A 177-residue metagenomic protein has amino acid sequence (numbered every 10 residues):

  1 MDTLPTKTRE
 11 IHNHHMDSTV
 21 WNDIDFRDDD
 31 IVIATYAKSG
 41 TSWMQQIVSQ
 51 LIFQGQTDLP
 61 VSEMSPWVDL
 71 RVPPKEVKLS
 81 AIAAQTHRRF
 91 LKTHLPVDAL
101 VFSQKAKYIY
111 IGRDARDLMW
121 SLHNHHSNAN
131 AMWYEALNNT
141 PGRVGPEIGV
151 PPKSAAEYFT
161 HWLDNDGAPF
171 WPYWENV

Functional and structural regions predicted by a protein language model:
M1-V177: PAPS-dependent sulfotransferase catalytic domain
